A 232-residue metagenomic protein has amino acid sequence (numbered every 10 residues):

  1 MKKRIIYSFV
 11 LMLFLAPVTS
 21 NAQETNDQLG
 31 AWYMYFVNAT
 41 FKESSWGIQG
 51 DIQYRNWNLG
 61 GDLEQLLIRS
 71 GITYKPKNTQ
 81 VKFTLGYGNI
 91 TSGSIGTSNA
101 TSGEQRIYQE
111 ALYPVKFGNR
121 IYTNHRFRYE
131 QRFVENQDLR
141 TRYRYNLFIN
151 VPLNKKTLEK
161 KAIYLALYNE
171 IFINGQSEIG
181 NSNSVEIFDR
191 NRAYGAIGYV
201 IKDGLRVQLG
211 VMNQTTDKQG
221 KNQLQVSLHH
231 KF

Functional and structural regions predicted by a protein language model:
M1-T25, F232: Bacterial Sec-dependent N-terminal signal peptides
Q23-T84: Start-of-domain marker
D27-Y33, E64-I68, G103-I107, L139-Y145 (+2 more regions): Residues that define the transmembrane beta-barrel architecture of outer-membrane proteins
Y35-A39, S70-Y74, Q109-Y113, Y129 (+3 more regions): Residues on the lipid-exposed face of transmembrane beta-strands in outer-membrane beta-barrel proteins
T40-W46, K75-Q80, K116-T123, L153-I163 (+1 more regions): Short loop/turn motifs that connect adjacent beta-strands in outer-membrane beta-barrel proteins
F41, I52-N58, P76, Y87-G93 (+5 more regions): Transmembrane beta-strands of outer-membrane beta-barrel pores
W46-G50, I68, V81-L85, I121-F127 (+4 more regions): Transmembrane beta-strands of outer-membrane beta-barrel proteins
Y122, R126-R206: Outer-membrane beta-barrel transmembrane domain signature
